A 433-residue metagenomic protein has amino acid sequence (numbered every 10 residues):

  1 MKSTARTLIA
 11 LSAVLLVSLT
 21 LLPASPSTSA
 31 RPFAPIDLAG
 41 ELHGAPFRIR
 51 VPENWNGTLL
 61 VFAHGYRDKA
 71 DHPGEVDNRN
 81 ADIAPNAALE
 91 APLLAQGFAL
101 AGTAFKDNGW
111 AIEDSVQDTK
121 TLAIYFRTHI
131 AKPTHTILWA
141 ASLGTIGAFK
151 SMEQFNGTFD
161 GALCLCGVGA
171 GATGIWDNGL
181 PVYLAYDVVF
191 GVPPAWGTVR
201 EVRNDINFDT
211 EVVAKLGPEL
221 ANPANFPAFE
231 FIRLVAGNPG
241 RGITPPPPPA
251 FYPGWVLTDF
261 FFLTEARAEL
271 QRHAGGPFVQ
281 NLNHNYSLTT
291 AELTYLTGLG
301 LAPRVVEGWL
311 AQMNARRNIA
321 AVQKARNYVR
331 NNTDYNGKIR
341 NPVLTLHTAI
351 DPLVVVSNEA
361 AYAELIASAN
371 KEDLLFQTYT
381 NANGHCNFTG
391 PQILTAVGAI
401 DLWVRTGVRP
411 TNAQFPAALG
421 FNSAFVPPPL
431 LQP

Functional and structural regions predicted by a protein language model:
R31-W55, A311-A315: N-terminal cap/lid segment of alpha/beta-hydrolase-fold proteins
F33, V168-D334: Accessory cap/linker subdomain of secreted extracellular hydrolases
N54-W55, T121-S142, T158: Gly/Ser-rich "nucleophile elbow"/oxyanion-hole loop immediately N-terminal to the catalytic nucleophile in hydrolases
G57-R67: Short beta-strand element of the alpha/beta-hydrolase
H135-F190: Primarily recognizes the serine-hydrolase "nucleophile elbow" in alpha/beta-hydrolase and SGNH/GDSL folds
T345-H347: Short beta-strand/loop motif that positions the catalytic acidic residue of the alpha/beta-hydrolase fold
L353-N358: Conserved alpha/beta-hydrolase "acid-adjacent" motif
L375-T389: Histidine-bearing beta->alpha loop at or near hydrolase active sites
